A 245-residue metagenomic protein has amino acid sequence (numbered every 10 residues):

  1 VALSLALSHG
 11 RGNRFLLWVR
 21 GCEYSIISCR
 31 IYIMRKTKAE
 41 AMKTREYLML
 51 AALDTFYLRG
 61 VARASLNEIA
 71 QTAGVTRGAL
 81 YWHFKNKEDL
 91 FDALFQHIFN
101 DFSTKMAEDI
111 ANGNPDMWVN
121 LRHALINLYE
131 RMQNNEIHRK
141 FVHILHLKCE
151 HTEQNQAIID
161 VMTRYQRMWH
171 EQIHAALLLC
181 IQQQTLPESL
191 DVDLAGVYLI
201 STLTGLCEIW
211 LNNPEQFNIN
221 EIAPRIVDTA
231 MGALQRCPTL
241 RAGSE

Functional and structural regions predicted by a protein language model:
V1-A2, A6, V19, E23: Acidic, Ala/Val/Gly-enriched low-complexity intrinsically disordered segments
A2-L3, G10-G12, E245: A cross-taxon signal for low-complexity, glycine/charged-rich
L16-R35, H123-R131, R167-Q183, V197-E245: C-terminal peripheral helix-coil segments that are non-catalytic and often amphipathic
C22-R59, R63-V75, E88-D92: Basic, helix-initiating cap at the start of DNA-binding domains
K43, Y47-D54, L58, T72 (+6 more regions): Alpha-helical structural segments
G74-F84: Short hydrophobic/aromatic patch on the recognition helix
N120, Q133-D160: Amphipathic alpha-helical segments used for helix-helix packing
D191-G196: Membrane-interface starts of transmembrane alpha-helices
